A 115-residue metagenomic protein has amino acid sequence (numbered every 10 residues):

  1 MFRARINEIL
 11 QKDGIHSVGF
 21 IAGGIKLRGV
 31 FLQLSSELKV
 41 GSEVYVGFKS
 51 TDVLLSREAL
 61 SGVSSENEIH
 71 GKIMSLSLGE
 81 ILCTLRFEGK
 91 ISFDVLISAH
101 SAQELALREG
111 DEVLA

Functional and structural regions predicted by a protein language model:
R3, K26, Q33-S75, S101-A115: Glycine/charge-rich catalytic "coupling/switch" loops of P-loop NTPases
I9-I15, L76-L82: Short, conserved beta-turn/loop elements at beta-strand boundaries and strand-helix junctions
D13, A22-G24, F48, E80: A generic beta-sheet turn/junction motif
S17-G23, V30, T84-K90, V95-L96: Short, acidic/hydrophobic/Gly-rich beta-strand patch recurrent on exposed beta strands that often constitutes part
G79, E88-K90, H100, R108: A short, compositionally biased micro-patch
